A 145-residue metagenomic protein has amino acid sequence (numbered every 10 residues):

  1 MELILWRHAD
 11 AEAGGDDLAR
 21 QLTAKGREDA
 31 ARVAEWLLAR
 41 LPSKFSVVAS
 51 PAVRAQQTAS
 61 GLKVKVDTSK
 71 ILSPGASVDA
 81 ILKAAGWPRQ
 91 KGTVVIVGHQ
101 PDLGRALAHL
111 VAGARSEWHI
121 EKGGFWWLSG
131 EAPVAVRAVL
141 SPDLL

Functional and structural regions predicted by a protein language model:
E2-D79, L103, V111-G123: Active-site-proximal alpha-helix that buttresses catalytic centers in soluble enzyme cores
L3, F45, Q90-G98: Generic beta-sheet signal
S77-V94: Internal catalytic or translocation cores that form aromatic/hydrophobic pockets or channels for amphipathic metabolites
A114-A138, P142-L145: Domain-level recognition of soluble alpha/beta enzyme cores, biased toward histidine phosphatases/phosphomutases
